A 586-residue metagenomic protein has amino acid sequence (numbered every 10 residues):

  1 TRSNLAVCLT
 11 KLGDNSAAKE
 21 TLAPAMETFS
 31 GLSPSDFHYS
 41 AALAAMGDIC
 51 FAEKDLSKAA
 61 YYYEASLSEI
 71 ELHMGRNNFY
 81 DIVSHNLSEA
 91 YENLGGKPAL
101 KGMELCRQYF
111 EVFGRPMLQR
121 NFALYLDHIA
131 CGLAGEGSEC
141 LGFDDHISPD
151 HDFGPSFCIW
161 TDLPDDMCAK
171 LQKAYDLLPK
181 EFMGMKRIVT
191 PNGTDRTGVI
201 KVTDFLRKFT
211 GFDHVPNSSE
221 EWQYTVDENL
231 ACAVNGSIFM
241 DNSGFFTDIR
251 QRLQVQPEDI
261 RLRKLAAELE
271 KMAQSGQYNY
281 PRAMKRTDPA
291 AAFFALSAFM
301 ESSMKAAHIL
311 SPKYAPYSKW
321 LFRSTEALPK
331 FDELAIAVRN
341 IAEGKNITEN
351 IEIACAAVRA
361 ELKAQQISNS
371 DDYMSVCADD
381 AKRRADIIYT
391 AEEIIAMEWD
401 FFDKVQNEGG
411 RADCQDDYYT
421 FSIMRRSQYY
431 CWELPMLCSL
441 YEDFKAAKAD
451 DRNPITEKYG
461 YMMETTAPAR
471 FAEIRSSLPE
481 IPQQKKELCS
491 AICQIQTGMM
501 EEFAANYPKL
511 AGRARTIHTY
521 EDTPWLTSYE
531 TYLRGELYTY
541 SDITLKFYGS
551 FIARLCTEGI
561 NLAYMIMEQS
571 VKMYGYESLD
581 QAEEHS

Functional and structural regions predicted by a protein language model:
S30-S35, L72-R76: Short coil/turn linkers that connect adjacent helices within long alpha-helical scaffolds, especially alpha-solenoid
A41, D81-I82: Residue register of alpha-helical TPR repeats
L118-P164: Active-site nucleotide-donor binding segment shared across nucleotidyl transfer reactions
C168-R286: Conserved NTP/Mg2+-binding pocket subregion across the NTase superfamily
C232-A385: Conserved nucleotidyltransferase catalytic core and NTase-mimicking acidic/glycine-rich helix/loop elements in nucleic
